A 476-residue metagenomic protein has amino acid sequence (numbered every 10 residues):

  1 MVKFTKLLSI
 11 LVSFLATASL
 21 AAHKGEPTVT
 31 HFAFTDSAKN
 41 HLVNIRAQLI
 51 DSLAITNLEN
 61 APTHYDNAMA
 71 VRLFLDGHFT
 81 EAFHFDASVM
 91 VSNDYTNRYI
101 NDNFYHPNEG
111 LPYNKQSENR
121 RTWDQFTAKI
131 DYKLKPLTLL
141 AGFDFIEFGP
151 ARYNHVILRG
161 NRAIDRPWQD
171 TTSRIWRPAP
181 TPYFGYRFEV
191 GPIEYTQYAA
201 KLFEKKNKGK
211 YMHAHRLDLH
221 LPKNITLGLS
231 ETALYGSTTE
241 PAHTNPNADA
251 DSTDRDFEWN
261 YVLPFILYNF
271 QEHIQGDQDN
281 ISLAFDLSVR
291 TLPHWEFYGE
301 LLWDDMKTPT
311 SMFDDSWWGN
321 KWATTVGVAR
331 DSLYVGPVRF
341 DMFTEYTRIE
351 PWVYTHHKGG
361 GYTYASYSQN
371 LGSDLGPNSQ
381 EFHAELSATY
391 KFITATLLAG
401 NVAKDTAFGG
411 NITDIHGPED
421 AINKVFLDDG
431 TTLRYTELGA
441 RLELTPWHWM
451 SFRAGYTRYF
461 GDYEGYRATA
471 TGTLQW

Functional and structural regions predicted by a protein language model:
V2-S9: Bacterial N-terminal signal peptides that target proteins for export
S9-T17: Bacterial N-terminal signal peptides
H23-T226, F313-W322, V326-P377: Outer-membrane beta-barrel channel domains
D165-P178, Y183-Q369, G376-A384, T389 (+4 more regions): Signature for the C-terminal beta-barrel architecture of outer-membrane proteins
L217, L444, G465-W476: Outer-membrane beta-barrel "beta-signal"
T396: Aromatic-lined glycan-binding groove of carbohydrate-active enzymes
T445, W449-F452: C-terminal beta-signal and adjacent terminal beta-strands/loops of Gram-negative outer-membrane beta-barrel proteins
